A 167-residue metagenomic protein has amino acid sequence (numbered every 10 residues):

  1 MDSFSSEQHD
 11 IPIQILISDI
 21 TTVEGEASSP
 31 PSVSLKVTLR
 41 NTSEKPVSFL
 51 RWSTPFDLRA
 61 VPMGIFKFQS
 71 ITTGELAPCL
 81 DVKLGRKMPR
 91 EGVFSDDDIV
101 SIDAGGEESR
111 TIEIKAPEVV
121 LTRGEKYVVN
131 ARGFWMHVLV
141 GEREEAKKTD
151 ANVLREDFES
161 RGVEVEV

Functional and structural regions predicted by a protein language model:
M1-Q14: A eukaryote-biased signal for short, well-structured alpha-helical docking elements
I13, V33-L35, R110-I112, V129: Hydrophobic residues positioned within well-ordered beta-strands of beta-sheet architectures
I15-V23, V93-D98, E113-K115: Short structured motifs
I17-K36, F49-R51, V100-D103: Short, solvent-exposed beta-strand/turn "edge" segments of beta-rich domains on protein surfaces
V37-P46: Asparagine-centered strand-capping/turn motif at beta-strand->loop junctions
L50-I102: The feature marks short-to-medium sequence segments in extracytoplasmic or secretory-pathway proteins
V100-E113: Short Pro-Gly-centered flexible turn/kink motifs
T111, K115-V167: Terminal connector regions
